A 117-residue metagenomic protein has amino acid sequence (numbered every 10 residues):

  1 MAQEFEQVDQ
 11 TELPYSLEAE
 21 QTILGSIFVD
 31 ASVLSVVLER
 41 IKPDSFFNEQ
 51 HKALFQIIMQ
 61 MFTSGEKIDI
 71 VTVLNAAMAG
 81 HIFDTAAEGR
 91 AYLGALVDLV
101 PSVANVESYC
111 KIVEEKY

Functional and structural regions predicted by a protein language model:
M1-K116: Noncatalytic partner-interaction/assembly domains of nucleic-acid and motor enzyme complexes, especially the accessory
